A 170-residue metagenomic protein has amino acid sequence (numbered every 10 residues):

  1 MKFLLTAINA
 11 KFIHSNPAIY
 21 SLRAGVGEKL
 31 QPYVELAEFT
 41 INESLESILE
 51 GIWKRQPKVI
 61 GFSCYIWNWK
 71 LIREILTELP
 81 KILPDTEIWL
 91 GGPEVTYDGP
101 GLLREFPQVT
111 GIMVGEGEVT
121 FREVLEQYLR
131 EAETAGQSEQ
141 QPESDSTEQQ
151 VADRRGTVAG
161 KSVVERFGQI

Functional and structural regions predicted by a protein language model:
M1-F3, V26-Y33: N-terminal subdomain of nucleotide-sugar transferases
K2-K11: Nucleotide-activated donor-dependent transferases that construct or modify glycoconjugates
K11-F12, Y65: Short acidic-aromatic active-site loops that bind/stabilize oxyanions
F12-A18: Short N-terminal binding/cap micro-motifs at the start of the first secondary-structure element
A18, L22-G25, Y33-I170: Glycine-rich beta-alpha loop elements in corrinoid/cobalamin-binding modules across cobalamin-dependent enzymes
